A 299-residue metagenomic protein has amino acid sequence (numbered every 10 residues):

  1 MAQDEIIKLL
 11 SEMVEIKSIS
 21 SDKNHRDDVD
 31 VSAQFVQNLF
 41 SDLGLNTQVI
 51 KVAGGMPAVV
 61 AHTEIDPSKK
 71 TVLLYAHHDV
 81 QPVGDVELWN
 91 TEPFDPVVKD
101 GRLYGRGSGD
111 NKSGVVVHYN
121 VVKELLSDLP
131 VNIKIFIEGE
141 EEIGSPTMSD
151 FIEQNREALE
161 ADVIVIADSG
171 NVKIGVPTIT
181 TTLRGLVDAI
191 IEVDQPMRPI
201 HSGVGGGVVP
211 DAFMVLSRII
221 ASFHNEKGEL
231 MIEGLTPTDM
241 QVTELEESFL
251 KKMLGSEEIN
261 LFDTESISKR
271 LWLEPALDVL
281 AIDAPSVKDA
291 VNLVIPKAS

Functional and structural regions predicted by a protein language model:
M1-V86, S299: N-terminal helical capping/dimerization or prosegment-like subdomains of hydrolases acting on amide or phosphate bonds
S11, Q37, V116-Y119, K123 (+3 more regions): Predominant activation on well-ordered alpha-helical scaffold segments within soluble catalytic domains
K69-K134: Active-site metal-coordination/substrate-binding segment of hydrolases, especially metallo-dependent peptidases
L88, S127-D128, T180-L186, L271 (+1 more regions): Short glycine/proline-enriched loop/turn "hinge" motifs that connect secondary-structure elements and lie
G107-T182: Acidic/histidine-rich catalytic neighborhood of metal-dependent amide-processing enzymes
I135, A276-S299: Glycine/acidic-rich beta-strand-loop module
A189-G203: The feature captures the short pre-catalytic strand/loop hairpin that immediately precedes and shapes the active-site
S202-A284: Acidic-enriched catalytic cores of C-N bond-cleaving enzymes acting on peptides and small amides
